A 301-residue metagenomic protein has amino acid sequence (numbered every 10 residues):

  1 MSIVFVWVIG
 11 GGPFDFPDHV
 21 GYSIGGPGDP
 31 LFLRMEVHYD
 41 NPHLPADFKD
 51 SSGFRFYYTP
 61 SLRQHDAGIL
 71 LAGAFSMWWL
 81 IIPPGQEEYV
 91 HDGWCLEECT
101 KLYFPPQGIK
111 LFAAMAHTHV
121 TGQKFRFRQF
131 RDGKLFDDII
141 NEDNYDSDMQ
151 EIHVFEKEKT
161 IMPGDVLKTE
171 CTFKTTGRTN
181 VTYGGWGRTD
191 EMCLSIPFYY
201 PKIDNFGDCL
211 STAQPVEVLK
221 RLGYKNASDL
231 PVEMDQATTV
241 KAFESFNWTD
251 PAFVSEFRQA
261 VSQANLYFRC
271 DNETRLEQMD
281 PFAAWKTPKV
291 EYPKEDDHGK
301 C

Functional and structural regions predicted by a protein language model:
M1-C301: Beta-strand-centric surfaces of beta-sandwich/beta-rich domains
